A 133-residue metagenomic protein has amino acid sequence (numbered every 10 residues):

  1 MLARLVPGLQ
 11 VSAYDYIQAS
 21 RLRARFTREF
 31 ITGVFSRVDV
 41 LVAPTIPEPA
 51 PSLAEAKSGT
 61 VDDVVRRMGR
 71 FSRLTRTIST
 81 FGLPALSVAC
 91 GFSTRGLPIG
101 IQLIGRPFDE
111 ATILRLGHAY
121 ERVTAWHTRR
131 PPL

Functional and structural regions predicted by a protein language model:
M1-R28, P44-E48, S87-L97: Short helix-loop capping/hinge segments that flank enzyme active sites or metal/cofactor-binding pockets
G8, L22, G33, Y120-V123 (+1 more regions): Change "in soluble alpha/beta enzymes" to "in soluble alpha/beta proteins
Q18, P51-S72: Short, surface-exposed loop/helix-turn segments at secondary-structure junctions that function as lids/hinges flanking
F26-R37: Short amphipathic alpha-helices and their capping/turn segments at secondary-structure boundaries
I31, D63-V88: Small-aliphatic-rich amphipathic alpha-helix that forms the alpha element of a beta-alpha
D39-L41: Short, Asp-centered acidic motifs that coordinate Mg2+ and/or phosphate in catalytic or ligand-binding sites
V88, L97-R106, I113-L114: Short, well-ordered beta-strand elements
I113-L133: Short, gly/Ser/Thr-rich active-site loops of penicillin-recognizing serine hydrolases
